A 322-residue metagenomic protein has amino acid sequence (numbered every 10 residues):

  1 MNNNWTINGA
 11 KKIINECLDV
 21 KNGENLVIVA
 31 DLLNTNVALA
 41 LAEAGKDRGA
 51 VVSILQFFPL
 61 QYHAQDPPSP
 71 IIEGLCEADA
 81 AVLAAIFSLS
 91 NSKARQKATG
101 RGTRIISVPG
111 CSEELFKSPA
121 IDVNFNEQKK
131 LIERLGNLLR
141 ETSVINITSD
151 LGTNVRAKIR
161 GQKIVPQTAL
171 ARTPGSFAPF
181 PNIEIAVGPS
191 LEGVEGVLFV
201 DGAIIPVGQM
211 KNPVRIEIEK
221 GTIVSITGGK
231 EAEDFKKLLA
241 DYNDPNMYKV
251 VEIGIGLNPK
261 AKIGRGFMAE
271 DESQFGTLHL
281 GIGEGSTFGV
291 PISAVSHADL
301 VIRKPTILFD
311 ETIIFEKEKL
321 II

Functional and structural regions predicted by a protein language model:
M1-V207, K211, E219, D244 (+1 more regions): Active-site bordering "gate/hinge" segments that shape substrate access to catalytic or cofactor-binding pockets
T142, E195, P213, V250 (+1 more regions): Short, surface-exposed beta-edge/turn micro-motifs
R160, G228-G229, G283, K319: Surface loops and adjacent helix of pleckstrin homology
I204-V207, E231-E233, K260-A261: Short, catalytically relevant binding-site loops at active-site mouths
K211-P213, I302-R303: Short loop/turn microsegments at loop-to-beta-strand junctions
N212-G228: Conserved SET/PR-domain catalytic core that frames the SAM/AdoMet-binding pocket
S225-G256: C-terminal, non-catalytic macromolecule-binding modules
P245-K304: Cysteine/selenocysteine-centered motifs that mediate thiol-based redox chemistry or coordinate metal-sulfur cofactors
